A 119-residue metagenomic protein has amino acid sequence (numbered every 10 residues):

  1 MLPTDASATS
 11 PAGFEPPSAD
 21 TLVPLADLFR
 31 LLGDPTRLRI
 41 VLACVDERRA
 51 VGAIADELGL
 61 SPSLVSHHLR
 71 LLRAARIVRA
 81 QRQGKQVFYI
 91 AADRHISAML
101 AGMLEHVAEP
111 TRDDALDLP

Functional and structural regions predicted by a protein language model:
M1-P24, R94-P119: Amphipathic alpha-helical dimerization/coiled-coil segments that flank or bridge DNA-binding/regulatory modules
A19-S63, Q83, V87-H95: N-terminal helix-turn-helix DNA-binding core of bacterial DNA-binding proteins
R30, L42, L69-R70, T111: Core alpha-helical elements of the protein kinase catalytic domain, predominantly the helix directly N-terminal
V41, A74-A75: Extended rod-forming repeat segments used as scaffolds/tethers
D56, H67, R73-A74: Alpha-helical residues within the helix-turn-helix
S66-H67, E105: Intrinsically disordered, low-complexity cationic segments
L71-L72, I90: Alpha-helical and His/Cys-centered functional microenvironments
